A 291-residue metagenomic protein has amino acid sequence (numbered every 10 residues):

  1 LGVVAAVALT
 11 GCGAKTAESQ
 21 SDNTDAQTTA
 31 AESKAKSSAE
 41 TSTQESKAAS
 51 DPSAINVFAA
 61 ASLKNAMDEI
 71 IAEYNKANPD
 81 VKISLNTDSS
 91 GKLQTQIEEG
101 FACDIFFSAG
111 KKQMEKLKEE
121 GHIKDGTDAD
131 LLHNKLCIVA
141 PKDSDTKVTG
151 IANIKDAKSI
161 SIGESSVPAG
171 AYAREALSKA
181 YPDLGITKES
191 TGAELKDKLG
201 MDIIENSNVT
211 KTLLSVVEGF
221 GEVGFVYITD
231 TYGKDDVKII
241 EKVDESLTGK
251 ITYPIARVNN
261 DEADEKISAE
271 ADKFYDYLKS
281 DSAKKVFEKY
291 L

Functional and structural regions predicted by a protein language model:
L1-A17: Sec-dependent N-terminal signal peptides of Gram-positive bacterial secreted proteins and lipoproteins
C12-A72, K76, G91, K111 (+3 more regions): Exported/periplasmic ABC-transporter solute-binding proteins
E73-L85: Signal peptide-proximal N-terminal region of secreted/periplasmic/extracellular or secretory-lumen proteins
D80, A102-C103, G221: Short, high-confidence coil segments that cap the C-terminus of an alpha-helix and link into the following beta-strand
T87-T95, A102-K118: Ligand-binding clamshell of periplasmic/extracellular solute-binding protein-like
E98-E99, L132-H133: Extracytoplasmic metal-acquisition and chelation regions
G121, D125-A129: Central helical "cap/lid" subdomain
